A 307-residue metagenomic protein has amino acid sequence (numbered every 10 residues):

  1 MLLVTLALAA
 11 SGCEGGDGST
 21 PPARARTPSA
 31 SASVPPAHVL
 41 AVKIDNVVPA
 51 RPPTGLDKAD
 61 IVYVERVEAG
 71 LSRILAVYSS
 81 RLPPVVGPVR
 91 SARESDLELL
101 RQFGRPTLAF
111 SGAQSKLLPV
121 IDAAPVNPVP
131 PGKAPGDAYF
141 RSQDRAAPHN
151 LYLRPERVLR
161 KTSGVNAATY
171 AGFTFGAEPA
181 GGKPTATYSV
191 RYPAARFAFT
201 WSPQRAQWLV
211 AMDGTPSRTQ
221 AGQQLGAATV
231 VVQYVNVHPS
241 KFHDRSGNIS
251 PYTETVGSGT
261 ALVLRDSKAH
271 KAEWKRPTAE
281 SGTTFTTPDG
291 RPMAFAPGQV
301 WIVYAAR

Functional and structural regions predicted by a protein language model:
M1-S11: Sec-dependent bacterial lipoprotein signal peptides
G12-D17: Bacterial signal peptide processing site
G18-A23: Extracytoplasmic/lumenal low-complexity Ser/Thr/Pro-rich segments of cell-envelope proteins
R26-S29, S33-I61, E68-R307: A surface/extracellular/periplasmic glyco- and lipid-processing/surface-interacting theme
